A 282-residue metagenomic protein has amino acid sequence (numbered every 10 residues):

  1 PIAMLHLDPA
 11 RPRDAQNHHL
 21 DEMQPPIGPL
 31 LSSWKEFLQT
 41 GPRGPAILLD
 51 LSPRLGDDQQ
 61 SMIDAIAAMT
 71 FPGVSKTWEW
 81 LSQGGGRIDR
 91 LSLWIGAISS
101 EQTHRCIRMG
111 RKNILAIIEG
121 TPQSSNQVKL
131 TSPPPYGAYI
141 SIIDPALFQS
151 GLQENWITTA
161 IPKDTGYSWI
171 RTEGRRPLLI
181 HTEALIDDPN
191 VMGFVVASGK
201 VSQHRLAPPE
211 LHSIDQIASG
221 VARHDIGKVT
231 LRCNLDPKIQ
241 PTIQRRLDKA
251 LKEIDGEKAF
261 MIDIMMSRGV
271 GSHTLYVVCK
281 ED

Functional and structural regions predicted by a protein language model:
P1-D282: SAM-dependent transferase fold signal centered on methyltransferase-like domains, encompassing both Class I
